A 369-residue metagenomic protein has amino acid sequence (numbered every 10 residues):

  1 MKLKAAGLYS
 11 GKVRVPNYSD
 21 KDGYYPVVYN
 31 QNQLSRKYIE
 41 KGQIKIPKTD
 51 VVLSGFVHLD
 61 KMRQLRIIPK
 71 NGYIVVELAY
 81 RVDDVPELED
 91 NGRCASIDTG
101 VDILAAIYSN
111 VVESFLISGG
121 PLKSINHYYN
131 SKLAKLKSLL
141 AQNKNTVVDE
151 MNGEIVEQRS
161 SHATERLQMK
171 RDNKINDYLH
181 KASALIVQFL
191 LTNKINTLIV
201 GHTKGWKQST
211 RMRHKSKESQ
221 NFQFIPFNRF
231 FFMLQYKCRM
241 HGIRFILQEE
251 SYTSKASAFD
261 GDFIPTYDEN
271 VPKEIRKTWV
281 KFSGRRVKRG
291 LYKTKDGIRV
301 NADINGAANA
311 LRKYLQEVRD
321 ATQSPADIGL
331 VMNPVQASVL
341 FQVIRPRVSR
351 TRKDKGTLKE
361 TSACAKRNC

Functional and structural regions predicted by a protein language model:
M1-C369: Nucleic-acid substrate recognition interfaces
